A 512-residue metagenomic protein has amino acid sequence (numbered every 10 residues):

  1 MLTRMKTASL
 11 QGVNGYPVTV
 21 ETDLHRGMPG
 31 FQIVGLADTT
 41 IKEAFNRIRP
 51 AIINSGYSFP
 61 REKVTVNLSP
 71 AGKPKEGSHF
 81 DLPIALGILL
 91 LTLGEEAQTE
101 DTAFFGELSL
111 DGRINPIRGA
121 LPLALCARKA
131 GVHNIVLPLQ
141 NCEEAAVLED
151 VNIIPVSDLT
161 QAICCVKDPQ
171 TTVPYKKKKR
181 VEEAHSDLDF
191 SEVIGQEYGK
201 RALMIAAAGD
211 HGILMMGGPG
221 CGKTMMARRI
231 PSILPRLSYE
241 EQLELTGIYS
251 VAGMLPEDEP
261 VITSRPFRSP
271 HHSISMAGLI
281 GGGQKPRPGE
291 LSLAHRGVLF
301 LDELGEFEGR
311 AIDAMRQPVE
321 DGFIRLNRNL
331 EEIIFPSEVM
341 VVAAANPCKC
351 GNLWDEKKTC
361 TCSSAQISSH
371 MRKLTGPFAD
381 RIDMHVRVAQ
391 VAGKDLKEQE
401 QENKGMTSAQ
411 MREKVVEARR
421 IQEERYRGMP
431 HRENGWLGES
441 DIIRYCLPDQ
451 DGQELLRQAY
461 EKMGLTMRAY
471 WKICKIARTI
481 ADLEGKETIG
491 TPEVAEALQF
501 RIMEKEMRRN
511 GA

Functional and structural regions predicted by a protein language model:
M1-L214, C221-T224, I262, N327 (+2 more regions): Peripheral, non-AAA+ core regions of ATP-driven protein-machinery
V18-L24, L279, D383-Q390: Short beta-strand elements
A37-F45, P60, N67-G77, P286 (+1 more regions): Basic, amphipathic alpha-helical bundle interface domains used for macromolecular binding and assembly
D111, L301-E308, G351: Catalytic P-loop NTPase motifs of RecA-like helicase/translocase cores
K167-I205, G209, R236-L291: P-loop NTPase nucleotide-binding/switch module
L214-P256, D321: Walker A/P-loop
R296, D302-E303, A314: Walker B catalytic acidic pair
